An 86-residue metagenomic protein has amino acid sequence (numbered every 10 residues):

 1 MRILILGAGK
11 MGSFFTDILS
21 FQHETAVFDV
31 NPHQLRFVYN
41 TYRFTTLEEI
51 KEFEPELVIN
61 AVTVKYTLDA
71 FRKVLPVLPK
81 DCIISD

Functional and structural regions predicted by a protein language model:
M1-F44: NAD(P)+-binding Rossmann beta1-loop-alpha1 motif at the extreme N-terminus of oxidoreductases
L6, F28, N60-A61, S85: The conserved SAM/SAH-binding core of class I Rossmann-like methyltransferase domains, concentrating on the hydrophobic
S13-F15, T41-F44, K73-L75, D81-D86: Charged, low-complexity, helix/coiled-coil-prone segments
E48-L78, I83: Rossmann-like NAD(P)-binding element
